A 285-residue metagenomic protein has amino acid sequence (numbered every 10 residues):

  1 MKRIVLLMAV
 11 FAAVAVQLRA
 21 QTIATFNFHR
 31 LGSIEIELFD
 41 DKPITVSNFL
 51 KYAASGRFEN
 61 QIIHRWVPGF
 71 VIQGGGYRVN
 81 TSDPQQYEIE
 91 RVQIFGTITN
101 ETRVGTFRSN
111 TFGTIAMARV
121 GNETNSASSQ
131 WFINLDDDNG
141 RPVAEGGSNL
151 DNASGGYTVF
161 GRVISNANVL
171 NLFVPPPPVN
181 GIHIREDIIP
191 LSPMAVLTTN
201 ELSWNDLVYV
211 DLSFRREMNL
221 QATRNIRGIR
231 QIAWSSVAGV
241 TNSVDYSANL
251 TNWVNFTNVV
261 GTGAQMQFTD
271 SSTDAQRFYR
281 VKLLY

Functional and structural regions predicted by a protein language model:
I4-V14: Sec-dependent N-terminal signal peptides
M8, R65, V260: Residues that line or immediately flank small-molecule/substrate-binding pockets and catalytic motifs
F11, K51, G56, R91 (+1 more regions): Preference for short coil/turn "hinge" residues that link or interrupt alpha-helices
L18-Q221, R227, A275, Y285: Cross-family detector of peptidyl-prolyl cis-trans isomerase
S213-Y285: Short, composition-biased motifs enriched in small/polar/acidic residues
